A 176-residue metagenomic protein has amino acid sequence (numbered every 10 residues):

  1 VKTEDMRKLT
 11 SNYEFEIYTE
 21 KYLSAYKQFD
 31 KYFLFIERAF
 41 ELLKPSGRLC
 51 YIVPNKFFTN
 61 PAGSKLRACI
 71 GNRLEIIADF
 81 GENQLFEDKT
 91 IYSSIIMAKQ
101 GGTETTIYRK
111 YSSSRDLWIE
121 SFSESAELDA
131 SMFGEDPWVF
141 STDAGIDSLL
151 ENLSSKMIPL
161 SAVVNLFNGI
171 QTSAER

Functional and structural regions predicted by a protein language model:
V1-R176: Signature of N6-adenine DNA methyltransferases within the class I
